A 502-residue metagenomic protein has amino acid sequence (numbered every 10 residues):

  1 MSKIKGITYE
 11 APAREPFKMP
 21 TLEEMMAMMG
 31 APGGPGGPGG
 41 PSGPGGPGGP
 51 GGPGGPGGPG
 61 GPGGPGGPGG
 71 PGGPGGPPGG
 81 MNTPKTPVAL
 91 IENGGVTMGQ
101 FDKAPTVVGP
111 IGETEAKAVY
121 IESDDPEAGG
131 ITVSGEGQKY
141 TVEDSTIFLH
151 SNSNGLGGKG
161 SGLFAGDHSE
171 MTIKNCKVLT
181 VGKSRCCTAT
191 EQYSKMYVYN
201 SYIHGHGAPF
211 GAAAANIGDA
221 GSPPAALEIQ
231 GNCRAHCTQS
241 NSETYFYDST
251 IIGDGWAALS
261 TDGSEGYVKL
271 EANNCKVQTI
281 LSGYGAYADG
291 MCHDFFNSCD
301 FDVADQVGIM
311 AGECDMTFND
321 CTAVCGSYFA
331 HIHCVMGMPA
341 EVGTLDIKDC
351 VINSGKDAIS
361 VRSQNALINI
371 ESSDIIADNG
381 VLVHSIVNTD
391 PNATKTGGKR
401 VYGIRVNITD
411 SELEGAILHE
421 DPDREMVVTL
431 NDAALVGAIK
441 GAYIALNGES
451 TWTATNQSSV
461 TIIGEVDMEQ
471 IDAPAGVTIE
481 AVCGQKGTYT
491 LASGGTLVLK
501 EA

Functional and structural regions predicted by a protein language model:
S2-F17, G73-T86, F101-K103, A208 (+8 more regions): Predominantly polar beta-repeat domains that present long G/T/S/D/N-rich surfaces used to bind, process, or adhere
S2-F17, G75-S151, A454, L491-A502: N-terminal segments that cap or nucleate solenoid repeat domains
I4, E113-A118, G137-D144, E170-N175 (+17 more regions): All-beta strand scaffolds that present successive hydrophobic residues in beta-strands
A11-P87, M98, K395-T396: Disordered, low-complexity segments in secreted/periplasmic proteins that are enriched in proline
P35-P74, V119, S145, C176 (+5 more regions): Tandem-repeat architecture and repeat-register "anchor" residues
G79-P105, D125-V133, S153-F164, G182-A189 (+9 more regions): Extracellular beta-strand/beta-solenoid scaffold signature
V119-D125, G129-C186, M196-N200, G205: Post-signal peptide N-terminal segment of secreted/secretory-pathway proteins
T188-T190, A311, M338, A358-S363 (+5 more regions): Sequence/structural signature of small/polar-enriched beta-strand/turn repeats that build beta-strand-rich repeat
